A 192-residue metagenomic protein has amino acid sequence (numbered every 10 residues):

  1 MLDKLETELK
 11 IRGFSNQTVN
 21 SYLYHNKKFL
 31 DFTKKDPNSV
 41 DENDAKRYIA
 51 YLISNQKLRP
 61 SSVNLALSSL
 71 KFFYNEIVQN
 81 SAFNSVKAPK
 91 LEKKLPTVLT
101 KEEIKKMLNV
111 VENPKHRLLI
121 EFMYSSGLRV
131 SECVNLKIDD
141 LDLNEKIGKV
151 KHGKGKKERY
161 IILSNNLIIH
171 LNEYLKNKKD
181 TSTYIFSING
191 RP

Functional and structural regions predicted by a protein language model:
M1-P192: Conserved catalytic core of the tyrosine transesterase superfamily
